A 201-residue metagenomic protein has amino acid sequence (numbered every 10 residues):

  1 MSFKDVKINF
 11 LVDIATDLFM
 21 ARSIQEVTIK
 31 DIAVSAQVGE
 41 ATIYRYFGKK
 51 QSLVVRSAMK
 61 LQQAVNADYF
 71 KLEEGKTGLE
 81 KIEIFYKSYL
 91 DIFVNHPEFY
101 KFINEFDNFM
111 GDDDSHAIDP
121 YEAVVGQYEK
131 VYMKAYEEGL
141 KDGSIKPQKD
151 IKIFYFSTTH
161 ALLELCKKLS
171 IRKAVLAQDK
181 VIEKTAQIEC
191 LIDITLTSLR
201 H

Functional and structural regions predicted by a protein language model:
K4, V54, A58, Q62 (+3 more regions): Amphipathic, non-transmembrane alpha-helical scaffold segments
V6-T16, I32, S57-L61, V65 (+1 more regions): Generic hydrophobic, amphipathic alpha-helix propensity
F10, L18-R56: Helix-turn-helix
T28, Y100-N104, P147-Q148, A174: Short, hydrophobic secondary-structure boundary micro-motifs
E40, R45, Y100, M110 (+2 more regions): Gram-positive cell-envelope targeting signals
F70-E98, I151-T158, T185-I188: Hydrophobic alpha-helical connector segments
D91, K130, K134-D142, F156-H201: C-terminal peripheral helix-coil segments that are non-catalytic and often amphipathic
D91-V131, K152-I153: Short secondary-structure transition hinges
